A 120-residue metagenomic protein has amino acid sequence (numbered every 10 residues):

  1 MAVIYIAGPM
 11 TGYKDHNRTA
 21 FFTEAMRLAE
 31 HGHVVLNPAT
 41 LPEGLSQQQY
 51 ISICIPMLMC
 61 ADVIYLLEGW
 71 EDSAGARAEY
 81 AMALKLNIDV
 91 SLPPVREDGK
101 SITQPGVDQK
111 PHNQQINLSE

Functional and structural regions predicted by a protein language model:
M1-E120: Conserved catalytic or regulatory cores that recognize and/or transform ribose-phosphate-containing ligands
